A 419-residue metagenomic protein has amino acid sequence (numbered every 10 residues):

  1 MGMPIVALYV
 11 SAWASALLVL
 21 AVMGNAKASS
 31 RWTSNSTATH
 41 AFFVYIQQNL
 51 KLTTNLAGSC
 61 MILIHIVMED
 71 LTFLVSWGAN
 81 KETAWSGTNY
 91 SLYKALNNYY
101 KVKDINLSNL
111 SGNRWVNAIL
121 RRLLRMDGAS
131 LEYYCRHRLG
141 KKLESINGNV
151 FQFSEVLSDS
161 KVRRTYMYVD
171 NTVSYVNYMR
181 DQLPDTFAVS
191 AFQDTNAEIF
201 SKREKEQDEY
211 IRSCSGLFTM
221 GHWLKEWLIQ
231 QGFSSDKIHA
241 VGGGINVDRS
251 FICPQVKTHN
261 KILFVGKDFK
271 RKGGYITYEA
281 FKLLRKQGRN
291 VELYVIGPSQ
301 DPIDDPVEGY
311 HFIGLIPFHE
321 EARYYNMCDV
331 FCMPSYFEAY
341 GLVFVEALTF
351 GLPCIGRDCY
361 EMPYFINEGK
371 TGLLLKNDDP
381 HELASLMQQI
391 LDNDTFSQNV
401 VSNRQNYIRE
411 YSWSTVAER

Functional and structural regions predicted by a protein language model:
M167-K205: Acceptor-binding helix/loop patch of EC 2.4 sugar-transfer enzymes, predominantly nucleotide-sugar-dependent
W223, G244: Carbohydrate-associated surface elements
I245-N246, C253-K272, Y278-K282, L293: Conserved donor-binding/catalytic core segment of Leloir-type glycosyltransferases
S299-A322: Nucleotide-activated donor-binding/catalytic signature segment of Leloir-type glycosyltransferases, i.e., the conserved
D304, D358-G369, L373-L374: Short acidic/histidine- and often glycine-rich active-site loop of Leloir-type glycosyltransferases that engages
Y336: Aromatic "clamp/platform" in nucleotide-sugar-dependent glycosyltransferases that forms part of the donor/acceptor
P353-G356: Short hydrophobic beta-strand element within catalytic cores of glycosyltransferases and related nucleotide-activated
E368-G369, L373-P380, Q389-D394: Conserved acidic donor-binding segment of nucleotide-sugar-dependent glycosyltransferases
